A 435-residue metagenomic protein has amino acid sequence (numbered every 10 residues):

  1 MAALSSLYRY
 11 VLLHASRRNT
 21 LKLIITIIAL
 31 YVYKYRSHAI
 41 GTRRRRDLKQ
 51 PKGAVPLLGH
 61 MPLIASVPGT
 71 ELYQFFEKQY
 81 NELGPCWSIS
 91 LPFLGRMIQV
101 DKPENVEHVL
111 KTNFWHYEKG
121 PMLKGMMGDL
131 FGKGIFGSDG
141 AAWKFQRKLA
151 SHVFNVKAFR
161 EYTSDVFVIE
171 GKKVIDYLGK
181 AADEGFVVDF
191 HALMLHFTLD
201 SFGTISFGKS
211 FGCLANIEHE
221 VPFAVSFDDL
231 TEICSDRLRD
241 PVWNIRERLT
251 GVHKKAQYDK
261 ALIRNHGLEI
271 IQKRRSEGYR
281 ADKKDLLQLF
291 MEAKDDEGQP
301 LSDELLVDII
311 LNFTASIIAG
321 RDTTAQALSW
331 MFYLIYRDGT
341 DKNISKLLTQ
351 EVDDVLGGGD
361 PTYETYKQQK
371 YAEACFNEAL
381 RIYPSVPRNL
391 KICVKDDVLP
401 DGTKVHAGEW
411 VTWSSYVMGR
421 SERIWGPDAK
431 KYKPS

Functional and structural regions predicted by a protein language model:
A2-F145, V166-Y177, F197, K254 (+4 more regions): N-terminal membrane-proximal hinge/A-helix region immediately C-terminal to the signal-anchor transmembrane segment
A3, K52-E77, L123-F207, V221-K273 (+3 more regions): Cytochrome P450 catalytic-domain helical core, especially the substrate-recognition surface and oxygen-activation
L23-Y33, L94-E107, G132, L149 (+5 more regions): Hydrophobic mid-domain F-helix/FG-region of cytochrome P450s
R45-K49, S66-P68, E118, V156-Y162 (+4 more regions): Conserved, non-catalytic sequence blocks in retroelement Pol enzymes and Pol-derived host proteins
L63-G84, N265, E269, G358-D401: Conserved cytochrome P450 K-helix E-x-x-R motif and the immediately C-terminal K′/meander segment
T323-E351: Cytochrome P450 catalytic-core helices
W413-S435: Conserved cytochrome P450 K-helix/beta-meander segment immediately N-terminal to the heme-binding cysteine loop
